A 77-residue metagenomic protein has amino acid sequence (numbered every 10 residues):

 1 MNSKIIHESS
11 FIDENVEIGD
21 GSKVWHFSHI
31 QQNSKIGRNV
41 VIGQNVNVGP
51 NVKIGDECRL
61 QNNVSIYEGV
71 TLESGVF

Functional and structural regions predicted by a protein language model:
M1-S3: Short, Lys/Arg-enriched, disordered terminal segments
H7-E8, D13-E14, G19-D20, W25-H26 (+8 more regions): Left-handed beta-helix
